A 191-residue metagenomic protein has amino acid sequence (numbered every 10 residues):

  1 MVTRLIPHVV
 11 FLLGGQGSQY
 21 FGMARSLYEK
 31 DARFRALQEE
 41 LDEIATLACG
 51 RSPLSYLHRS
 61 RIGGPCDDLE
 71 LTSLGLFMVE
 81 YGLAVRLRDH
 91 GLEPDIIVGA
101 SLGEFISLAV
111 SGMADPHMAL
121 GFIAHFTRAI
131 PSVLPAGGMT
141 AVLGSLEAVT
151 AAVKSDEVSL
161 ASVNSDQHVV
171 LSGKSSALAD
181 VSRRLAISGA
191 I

Functional and structural regions predicted by a protein language model:
M1-A152, A186-I191: FabD-like malonyl-/acyl-CoA
Y56, I97-G99, S159-N164, V169: Short beta-strand
G138-V142, Q167-G173: Short cationic amphipathic helices and targeting signals
L146, G173-A179: Helix N-cap motif at beta-to-alpha junctions
A152-V158: Short secondary-structure junctions
D166, L171, R183-S188: Short helix-loop-beta junction
